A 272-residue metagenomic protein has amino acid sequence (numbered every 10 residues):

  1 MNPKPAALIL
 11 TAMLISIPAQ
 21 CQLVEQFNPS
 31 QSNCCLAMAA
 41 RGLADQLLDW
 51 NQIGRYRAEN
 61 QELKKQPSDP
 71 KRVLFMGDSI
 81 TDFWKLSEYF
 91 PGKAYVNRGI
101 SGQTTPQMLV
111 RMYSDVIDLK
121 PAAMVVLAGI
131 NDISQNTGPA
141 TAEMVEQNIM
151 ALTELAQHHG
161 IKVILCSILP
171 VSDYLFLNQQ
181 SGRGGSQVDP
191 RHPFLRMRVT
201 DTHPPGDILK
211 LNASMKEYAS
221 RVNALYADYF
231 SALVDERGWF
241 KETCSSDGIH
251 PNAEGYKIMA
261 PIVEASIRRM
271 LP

Functional and structural regions predicted by a protein language model:
M1-L74, L86, H158, G182-S186 (+2 more regions): N-terminal secretory targeting modules
L36-W50, G92-P106, S134-A140, V199 (+1 more regions): Acidic/histidine-rich helix-loop elements that form or flank divalent-metal/phosphate-binding sites at the catalytic
R55-E62, P106-R111, C244: N-terminal post-signal-peptidase region of extra-cytosolic proteins
Q61-L74, L109-L119, M150-Q157: Short amphipathic alpha-helices and their capping/turn segments at secondary-structure boundaries
F75-M76, T81-R98, T105-N148, I164 (+1 more regions): Oxyanion-hole/transition-state-stabilizing segment in secreted/luminal serine hydrolases and related acyltransferases
L109, Y113, A142, E146-T153 (+4 more regions): Extracytoplasmic/secreted envelope proteins and their assembly/folding machinery, especially bacterial periplasmic
A142-C166, R221-A224: Charged, glycine-enriched surface loops/patches that mediate electrostatic binding to polyanionic ligands
S172-P272: Catalytic His-Asp segment of secreted/periplasmic serine-dependent ester chemistry enzymes
